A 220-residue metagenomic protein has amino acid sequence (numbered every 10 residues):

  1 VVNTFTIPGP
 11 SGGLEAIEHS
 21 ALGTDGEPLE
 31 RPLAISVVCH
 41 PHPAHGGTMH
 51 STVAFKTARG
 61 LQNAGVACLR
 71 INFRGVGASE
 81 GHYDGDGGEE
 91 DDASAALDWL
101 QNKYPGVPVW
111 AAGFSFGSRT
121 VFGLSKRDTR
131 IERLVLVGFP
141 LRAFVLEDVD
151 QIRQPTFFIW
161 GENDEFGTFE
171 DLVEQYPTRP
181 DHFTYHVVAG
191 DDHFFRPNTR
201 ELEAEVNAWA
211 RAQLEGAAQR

Functional and structural regions predicted by a protein language model:
V1-R31: N-terminal cap/lid segment of alpha/beta-hydrolase-fold proteins
G23-N72: Short, surface-exposed "cap/lid" segments of acyl-processing enzymes
V53, Y83-Y104: Alpha/beta-hydrolase active-site loop
L69, T178-F194: Catalytic histidine neighborhood in serine/cysteine hydrolases with alpha/beta-hydrolase-type architecture
G81, D191-E203: Catalytic histidine-centered segment of alpha/beta-hydrolase-like enzymes
A112-V121: Gly/Ala-rich beta-loop-alpha elbow adjacent to hydrolase catalytic centers
I152-R153, F158-W160, D164: Short beta-strand/loop motif that positions the catalytic acidic residue of the alpha/beta-hydrolase fold
E162-G167, H193-F194: Acidic catalytic loop of the alpha/beta-hydrolase fold
